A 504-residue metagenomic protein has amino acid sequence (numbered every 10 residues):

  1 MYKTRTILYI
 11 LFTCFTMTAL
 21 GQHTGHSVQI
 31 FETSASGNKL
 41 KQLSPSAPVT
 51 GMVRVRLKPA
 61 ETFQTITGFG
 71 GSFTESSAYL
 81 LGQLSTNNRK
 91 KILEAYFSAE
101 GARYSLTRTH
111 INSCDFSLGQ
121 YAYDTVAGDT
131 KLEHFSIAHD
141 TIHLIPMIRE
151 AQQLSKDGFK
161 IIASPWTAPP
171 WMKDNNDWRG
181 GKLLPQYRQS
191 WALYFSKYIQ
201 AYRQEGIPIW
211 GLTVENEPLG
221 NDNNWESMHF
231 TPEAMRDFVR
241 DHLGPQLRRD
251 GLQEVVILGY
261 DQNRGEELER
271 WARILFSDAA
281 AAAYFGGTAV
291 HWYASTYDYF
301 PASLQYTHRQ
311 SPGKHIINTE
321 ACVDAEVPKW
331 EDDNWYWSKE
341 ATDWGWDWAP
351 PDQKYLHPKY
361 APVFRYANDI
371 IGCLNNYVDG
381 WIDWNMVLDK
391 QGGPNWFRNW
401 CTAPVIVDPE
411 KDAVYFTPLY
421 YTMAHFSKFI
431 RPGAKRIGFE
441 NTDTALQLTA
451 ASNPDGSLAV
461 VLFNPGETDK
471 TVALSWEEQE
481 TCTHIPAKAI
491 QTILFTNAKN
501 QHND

Functional and structural regions predicted by a protein language model:
M1-G25: Bacterial Sec-dependent N-terminal signal peptides
S36-I209, F230-E233, D241: N-terminal catalytic cores of secreted or lumenal carbohydrate-active enzymes
G68-S72, L106-R108, G158-I162, P208-T213 (+4 more regions): Structural preference for beta-strand elements that scaffold enzyme active sites
G71, R103, I161, L212 (+5 more regions): Conserved, mostly hydrophobic/aromatic
S190-P208, P218-K329: Active-site neighborhood of glycoside hydrolase catalytic domains
N318-Y421, G438-N441: Aromatic/acidic polysaccharide-binding cleft in carbohydrate-active enzymes
K428, F439-E477, K488: Carbohydrate-binding surface patches
I485-D504: C-terminal beta-strand-rich structural cap/linker in extracellular carbohydrate-active enzymes
